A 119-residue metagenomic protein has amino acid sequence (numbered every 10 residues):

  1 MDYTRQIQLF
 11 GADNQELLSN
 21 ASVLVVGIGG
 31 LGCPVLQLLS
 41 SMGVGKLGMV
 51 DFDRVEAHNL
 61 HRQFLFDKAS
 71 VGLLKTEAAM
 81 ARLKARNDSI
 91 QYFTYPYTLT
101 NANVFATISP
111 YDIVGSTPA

Functional and structural regions predicted by a protein language model:
M1-L24: N-terminal charged helix/coil linker that caps or initiates catalytic domains
V26-G27, V50: Conserved N-terminal Rossmann-fold NAD(P)-binding element of oxidoreductases
L31: Hydrophobic/small residue at the entry helix of a nucleotide-binding pocket
L39: Aromatic pocket-lining residues of Rossmann-like dinucleotide-binding sites
V44-N87: Glycine-rich phosphate-binding loop and adjoining beta1-alpha1-beta2 segment of Rossmann-like nucleotide-binding folds
G72-A119: A structured beta-alpha segment of the ubiquitous adenosine-cofactor-binding alpha/beta core
